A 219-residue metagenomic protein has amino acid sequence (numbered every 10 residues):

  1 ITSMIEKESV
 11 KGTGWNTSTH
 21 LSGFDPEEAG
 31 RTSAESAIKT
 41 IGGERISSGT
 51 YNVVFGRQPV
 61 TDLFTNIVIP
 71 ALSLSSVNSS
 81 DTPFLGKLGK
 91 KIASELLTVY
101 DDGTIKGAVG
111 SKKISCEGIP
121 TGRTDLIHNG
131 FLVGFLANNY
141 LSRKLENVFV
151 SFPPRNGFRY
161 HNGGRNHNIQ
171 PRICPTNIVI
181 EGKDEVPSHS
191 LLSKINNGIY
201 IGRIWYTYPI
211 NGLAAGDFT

Functional and structural regions predicted by a protein language model:
T2-A71, G134: Internal alpha/beta scaffold segment
E8, G12, E28-G30, I67 (+4 more regions): Amphipathic, alpha-helical segments enriched in basic
E27, P59, S79, K90 (+1 more regions): Alpha-helix boundary/capping detector
I67, S75-S80, N139-Y140: Generalized protein targeting/export and membrane-interface segments
S73-S94: Amphipathic alpha-helical
K87-T219: Dual-mode signal for accessory low-complexity, basic/Gly-rich regions
